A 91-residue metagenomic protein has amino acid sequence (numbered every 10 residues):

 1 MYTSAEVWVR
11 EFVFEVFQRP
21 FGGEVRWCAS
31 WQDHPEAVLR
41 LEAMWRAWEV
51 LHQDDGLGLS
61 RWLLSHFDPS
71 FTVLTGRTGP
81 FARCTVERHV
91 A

Functional and structural regions predicted by a protein language model:
M1-W27: Short terminal alpha-helical segments
S4, W8, Q32-E42, D54 (+2 more regions): Alpha-helix boundary/N-cap detector
R10-F17, E42-H52, D68-T75, G79: Alpha-helical repeat scaffolds in large eukaryotic proteins
F17-L51: Amphipathic alpha-helical interaction modules
G56-A91: Amphipathic alpha-helical binding modules
